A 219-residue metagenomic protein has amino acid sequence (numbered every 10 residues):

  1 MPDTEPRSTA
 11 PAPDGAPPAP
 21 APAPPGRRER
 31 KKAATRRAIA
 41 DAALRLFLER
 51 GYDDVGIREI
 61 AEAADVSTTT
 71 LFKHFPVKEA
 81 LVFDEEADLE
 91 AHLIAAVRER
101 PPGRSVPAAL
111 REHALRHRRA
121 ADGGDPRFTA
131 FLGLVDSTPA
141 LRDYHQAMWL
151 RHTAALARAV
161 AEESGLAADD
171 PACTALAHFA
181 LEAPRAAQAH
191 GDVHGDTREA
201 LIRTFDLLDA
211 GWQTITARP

Functional and structural regions predicted by a protein language model:
M1-P22, R158, V193-P219: C-terminal peripheral helix-coil segments that are non-catalytic and often amphipathic
M1-R50, D54-V66, F83, H92: Basic, helix-initiating cap at the start of DNA-binding domains
T35, E85, L89, A114 (+2 more regions): Hydrophobic/aromatic residues within well-ordered alpha-helical segments
V66-F75: Short hydrophobic/aromatic patch on the recognition helix
E79-L81: A secondary-structure capping/hinge motif
A91-F131: Hydrophobic alpha-helical connector segments
A121, E163, A187-D192: Secondary-structure edge/capping motif, primarily at the C-terminal ends of alpha-helices and the immediately following
P139-S164, P171-H178: Amphipathic alpha-helical packing segments from all-alpha helical-bundle domains
